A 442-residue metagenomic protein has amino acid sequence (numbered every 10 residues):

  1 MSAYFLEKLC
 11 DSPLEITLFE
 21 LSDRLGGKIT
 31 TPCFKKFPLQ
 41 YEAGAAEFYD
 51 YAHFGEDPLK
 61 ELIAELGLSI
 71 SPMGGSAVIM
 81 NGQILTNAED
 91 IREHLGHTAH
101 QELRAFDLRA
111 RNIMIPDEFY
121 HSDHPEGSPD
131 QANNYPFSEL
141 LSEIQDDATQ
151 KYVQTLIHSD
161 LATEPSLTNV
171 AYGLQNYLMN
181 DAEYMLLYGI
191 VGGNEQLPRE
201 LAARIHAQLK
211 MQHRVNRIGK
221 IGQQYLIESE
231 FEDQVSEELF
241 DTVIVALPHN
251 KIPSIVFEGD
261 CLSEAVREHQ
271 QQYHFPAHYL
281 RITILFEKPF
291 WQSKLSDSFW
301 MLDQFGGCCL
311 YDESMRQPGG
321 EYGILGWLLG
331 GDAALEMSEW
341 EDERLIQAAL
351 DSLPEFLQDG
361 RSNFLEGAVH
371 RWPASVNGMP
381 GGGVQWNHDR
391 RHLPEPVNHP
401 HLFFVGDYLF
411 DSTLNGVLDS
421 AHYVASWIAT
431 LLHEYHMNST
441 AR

Functional and structural regions predicted by a protein language model:
M1, Q224, H278, K294-R442: Conserved flavin/dinucleotide-binding core of flavoenzymes
S2-L6, L197, L201, V424: Hydrophobic residues within alpha-helices that form the first helical element adjacent to the glycine-rich loop
E7-K35: Glycine-rich FAD pyrophosphate-binding loop
G27-E56, D117-E126, D160, A171-Y177: Glycine-rich active-site loop/strand segments that organize a redox cofactor
K60-T168: Mobile amphipathic helical/loop "lid" adjacent to a hydrophobic cofactor/ligand pocket
I84-R92, N216, G222-L226, F231-D233 (+1 more regions): Charged, often glycine-rich, active-site loop that binds/positions anionic groups
D117-L226, F231, L239, K251-V256 (+1 more regions): Active-site/ligand-binding neighborhood in enzyme catalytic cores
G219-K220, L226-S296: Central helical "cap/lid" subdomain
